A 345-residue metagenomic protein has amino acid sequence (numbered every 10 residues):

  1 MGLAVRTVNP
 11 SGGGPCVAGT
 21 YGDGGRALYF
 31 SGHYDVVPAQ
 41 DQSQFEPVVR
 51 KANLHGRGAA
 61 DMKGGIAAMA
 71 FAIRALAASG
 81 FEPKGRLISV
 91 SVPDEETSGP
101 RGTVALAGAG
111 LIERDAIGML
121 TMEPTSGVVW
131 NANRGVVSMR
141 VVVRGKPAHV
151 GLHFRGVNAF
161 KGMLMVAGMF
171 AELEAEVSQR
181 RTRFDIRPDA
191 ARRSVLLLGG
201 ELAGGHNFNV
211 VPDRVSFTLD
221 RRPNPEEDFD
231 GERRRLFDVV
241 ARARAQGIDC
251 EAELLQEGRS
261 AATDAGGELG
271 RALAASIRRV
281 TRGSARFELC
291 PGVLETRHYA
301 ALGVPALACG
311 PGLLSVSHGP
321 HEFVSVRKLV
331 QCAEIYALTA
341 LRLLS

Functional and structural regions predicted by a protein language model:
M1-A59, A78-P83, L313: Acidic/His- and Gly-rich active-site-bordering loop/insert found across diverse amide/peptide-bond hydrolases
N9, N131, S138-S345: Metal-dependent amide/peptide-bond hydrolase catalytic core, centered on the "pita-bread" metallohydrolase fold
P15, V37, T97-G99, V128 (+2 more regions): Generic structural signal for helix capping and beta-alpha/helix-loop junctions
A27-Y29, L54, I117-T121, R140 (+1 more regions): Short glycine-aspartate micro-motif
S31-G32, V90-V92, L120-E123, V142-R144 (+1 more regions): Short beta-strand segments
H33-V37, S43, P124-S126, R134-V136 (+1 more regions): Short glycine-enriched loops at secondary-structure junctions
M62-S138, L344-S345: Acidic/histidine-rich catalytic neighborhood of metal-dependent amide-processing enzymes
